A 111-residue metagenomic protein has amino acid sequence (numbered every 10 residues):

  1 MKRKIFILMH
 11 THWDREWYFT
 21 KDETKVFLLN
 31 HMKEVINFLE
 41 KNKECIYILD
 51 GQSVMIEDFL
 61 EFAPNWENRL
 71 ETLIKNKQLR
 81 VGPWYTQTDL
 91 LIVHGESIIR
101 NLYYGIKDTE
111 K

Functional and structural regions predicted by a protein language model:
M1-K111: Carbohydrate-active enzymes and regulators
